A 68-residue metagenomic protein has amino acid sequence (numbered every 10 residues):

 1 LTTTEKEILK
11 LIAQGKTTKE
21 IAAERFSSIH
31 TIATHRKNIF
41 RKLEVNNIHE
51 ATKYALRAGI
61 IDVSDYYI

Functional and structural regions predicted by a protein language model:
L1, K10, I32: Residue-level marker of regulatory loop/turn positions in helix-turn-helix DNA-binding domains and in histidine
T4-E5: The N-cap/first-turn positions of alpha helices within or immediately adjacent to helix-turn-helix DNA-binding domains
L9-Q14, R25: Short alpha-helical segment immediately N-terminal to, or the first helix within, an HTH/HTH-like DNA-binding domain
T17-E50: Recognition helix of helix-turn-helix DNA-binding domains
F40-I68: Basic, Lys/Arg-enriched C-terminal extension of HTH/homeodomain DNA-binding domains
